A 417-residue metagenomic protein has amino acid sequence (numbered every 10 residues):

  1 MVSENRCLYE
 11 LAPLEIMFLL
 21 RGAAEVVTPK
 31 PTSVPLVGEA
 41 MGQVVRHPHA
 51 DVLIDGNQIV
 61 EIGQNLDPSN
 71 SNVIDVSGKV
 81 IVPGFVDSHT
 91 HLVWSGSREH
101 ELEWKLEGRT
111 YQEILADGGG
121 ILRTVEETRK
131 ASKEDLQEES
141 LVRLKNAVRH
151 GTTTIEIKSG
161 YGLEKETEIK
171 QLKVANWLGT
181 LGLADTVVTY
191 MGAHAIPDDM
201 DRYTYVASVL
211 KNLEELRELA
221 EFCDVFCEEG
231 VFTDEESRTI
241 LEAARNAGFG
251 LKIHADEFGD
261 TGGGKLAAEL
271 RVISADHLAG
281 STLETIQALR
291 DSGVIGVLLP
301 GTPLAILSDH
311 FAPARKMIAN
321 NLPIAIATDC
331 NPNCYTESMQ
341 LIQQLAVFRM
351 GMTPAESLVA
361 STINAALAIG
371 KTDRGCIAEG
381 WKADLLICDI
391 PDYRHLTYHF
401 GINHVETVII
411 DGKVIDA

Functional and structural regions predicted by a protein language model:
M1-D67, H395: N-terminal metal-binding scaffold of metallo-dependent hydrolase/deaminase domains
L19, S71-D75, V408: Conserved beta-strand scaffold positions in the cores of enzyme catalytic domains, especially in NTP/NDP-utilizing
A23, V52, N57, G78 (+13 more regions): Divalent metal-coordination and catalytic microenvironments
V76-E139: Metal-associated gating/positioning segment near the N- to mid-region
L92-V93, E257, P332, I387: Short active-site segment of divalent metal-dependent hydrolases/proteases that encodes the spacing between
T124-E139, K145, T153-T261, P332: Metal-coordinating catalytic core of metallo-dependent amide/deamination hydrolases
V148, L216-R217, R245, A268 (+2 more regions): Non-catalytic positions within long, well-ordered alpha-helices that form the structural scaffold/packing of enzyme
G250, D260-C376, D389-R394, F400-I402 (+1 more regions): Active-site-adjacent C-terminal substructures of enzyme catalytic domains
